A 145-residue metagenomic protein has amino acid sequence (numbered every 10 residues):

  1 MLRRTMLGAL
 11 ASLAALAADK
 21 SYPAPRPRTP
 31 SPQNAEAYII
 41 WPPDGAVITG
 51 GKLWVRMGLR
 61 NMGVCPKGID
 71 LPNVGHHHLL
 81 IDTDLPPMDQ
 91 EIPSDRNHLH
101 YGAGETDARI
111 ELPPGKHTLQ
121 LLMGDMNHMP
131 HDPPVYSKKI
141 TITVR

Functional and structural regions predicted by a protein language model:
R3-L7: N-terminal export leaders
K20-G50: Short, compositionally biased P/S/T/A/G/V-rich stretches that sit at domain boundaries
G51, P113-G115: A glycine-anchored, Pro-Gly-centered beta-turn/N-cap motif
G58-G68: Short amphipathic, basic-aromatic surface patches that mediate peripheral association with negatively charged
I69-H77: Short coil-to-beta strand junction motifs in C2/discoidin
D125-D132: Short acidic/polar inter-strand loop motif in beta-rich domains
P133-R145: Short beta-strand elements
